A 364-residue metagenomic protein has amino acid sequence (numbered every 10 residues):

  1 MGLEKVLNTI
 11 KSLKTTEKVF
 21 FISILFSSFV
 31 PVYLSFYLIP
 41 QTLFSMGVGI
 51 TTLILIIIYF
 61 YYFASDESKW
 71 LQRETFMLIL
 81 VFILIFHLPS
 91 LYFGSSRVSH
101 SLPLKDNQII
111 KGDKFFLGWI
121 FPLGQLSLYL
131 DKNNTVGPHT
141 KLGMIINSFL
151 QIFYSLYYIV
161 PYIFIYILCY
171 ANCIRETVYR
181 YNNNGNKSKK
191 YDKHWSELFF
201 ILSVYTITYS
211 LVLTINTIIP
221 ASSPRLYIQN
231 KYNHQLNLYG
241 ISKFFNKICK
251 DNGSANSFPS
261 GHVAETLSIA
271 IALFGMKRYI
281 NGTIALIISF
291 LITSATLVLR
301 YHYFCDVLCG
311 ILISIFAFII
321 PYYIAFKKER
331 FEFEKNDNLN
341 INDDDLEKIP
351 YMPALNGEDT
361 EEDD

Functional and structural regions predicted by a protein language model:
L3-T51, K69-I163, N182, N186: N-terminal transmembrane-helix/juxtamembrane module of multi-pass inner/ER membrane proteins
F26-Y33, L84-S90, Y209-T214, S289-V298: Aromatic-anchored segments of alpha-helical transmembrane domains
E74-L80, Y162-I218, Y227, A285: Interfacial segments of alpha-helical transmembrane regions
L88-G112, T206-Q235: Aromatic-rich transmembrane-lumenal/periplasmic boundary elements in polytopic membrane proteins
I163-A171, V263-N281, A285, L312-P321: Membrane-interfacial alpha-helical segments at the cytosolic side of multi-pass membrane proteins
I215-M276: Membrane-interfacial catalytic/cofactor-binding modules of polytopic membrane enzymes
S223, S257, I292-A317: Interfacial helix-loop-helix junctions of multi-pass membrane proteins
D344-D364: Intrinsically disordered, low-complexity cytosolic terminal tails
